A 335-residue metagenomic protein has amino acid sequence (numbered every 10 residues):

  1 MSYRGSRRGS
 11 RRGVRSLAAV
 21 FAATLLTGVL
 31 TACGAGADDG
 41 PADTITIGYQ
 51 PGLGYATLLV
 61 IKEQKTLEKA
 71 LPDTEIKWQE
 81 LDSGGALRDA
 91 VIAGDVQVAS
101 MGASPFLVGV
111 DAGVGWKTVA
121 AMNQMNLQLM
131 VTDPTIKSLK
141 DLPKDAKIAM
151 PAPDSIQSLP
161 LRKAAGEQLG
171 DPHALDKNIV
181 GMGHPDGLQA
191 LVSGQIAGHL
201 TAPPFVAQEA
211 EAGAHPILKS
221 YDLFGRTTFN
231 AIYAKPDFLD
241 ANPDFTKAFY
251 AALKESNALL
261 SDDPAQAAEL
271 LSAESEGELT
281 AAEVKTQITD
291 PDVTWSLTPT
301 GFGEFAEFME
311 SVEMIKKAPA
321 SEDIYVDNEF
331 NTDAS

Functional and structural regions predicted by a protein language model:
Y3-F21: Bacterial N-terminal signal peptides that target proteins for export
G28-A32: C-terminal motif of bacterial Sec signal peptides marking the signal peptidase cleavage site
G34-G36: Bacterial signal peptide processing site
D39-H173, I179-G181, A197-T201, R226: Short, glycine-/small- and polar/acidic-enriched structural segments that line small-molecule recognition paths
I61-Q64, A70, A90, G94 (+12 more regions): Structured segments of extracytoplasmic/periplasmic soluble domains in secreted or envelope-associated proteins
S104-P105, H173-D176, V180, H184-A273: Pocket-lining segment of extracytoplasmic ligand-binding domains
D240-K316: Secondary-structure end/capping motifs
E310-S335: Conserved C-terminal helix/tail region of periplasmic/extracytoplasmic solute-binding proteins
